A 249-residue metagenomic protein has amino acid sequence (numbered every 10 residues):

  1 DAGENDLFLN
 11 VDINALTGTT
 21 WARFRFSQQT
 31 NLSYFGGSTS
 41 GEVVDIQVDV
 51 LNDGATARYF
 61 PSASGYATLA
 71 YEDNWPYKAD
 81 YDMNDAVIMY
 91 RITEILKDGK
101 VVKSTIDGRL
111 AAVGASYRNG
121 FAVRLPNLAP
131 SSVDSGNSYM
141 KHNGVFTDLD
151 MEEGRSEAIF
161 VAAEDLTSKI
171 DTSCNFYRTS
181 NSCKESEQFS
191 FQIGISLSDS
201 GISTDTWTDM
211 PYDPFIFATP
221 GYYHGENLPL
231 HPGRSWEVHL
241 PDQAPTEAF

Functional and structural regions predicted by a protein language model:
D1, G114-E152, S156, T208-G221: Extended low-complexity, serine/threonine- and proline-enriched intrinsically disordered segments
D1-S62: A broad "non-catalytic interaction surface" signal
G3-D6, D85, K103-T105: Short, solvent-exposed loop/turn segments enriched in Ser/Thr/Gly
E4-D12, F160-A163, Q192-I195: Exposed aromatic-hydrophobic patches
G54-D80: Boundary/junction segments of secreted and surface-exposed precursor proteins
N74, A79-G99: Low-complexity, acidic Ser/Thr/Pro/Gly-rich terminal tails and inter-domain linkers that flank the onset of structured
Y90, K103-A112: Short, well-ordered beta-strand segments enriched in hydrophobic/aromatic residues
S156, E164-F249: A eukaryote-biased signal for long
